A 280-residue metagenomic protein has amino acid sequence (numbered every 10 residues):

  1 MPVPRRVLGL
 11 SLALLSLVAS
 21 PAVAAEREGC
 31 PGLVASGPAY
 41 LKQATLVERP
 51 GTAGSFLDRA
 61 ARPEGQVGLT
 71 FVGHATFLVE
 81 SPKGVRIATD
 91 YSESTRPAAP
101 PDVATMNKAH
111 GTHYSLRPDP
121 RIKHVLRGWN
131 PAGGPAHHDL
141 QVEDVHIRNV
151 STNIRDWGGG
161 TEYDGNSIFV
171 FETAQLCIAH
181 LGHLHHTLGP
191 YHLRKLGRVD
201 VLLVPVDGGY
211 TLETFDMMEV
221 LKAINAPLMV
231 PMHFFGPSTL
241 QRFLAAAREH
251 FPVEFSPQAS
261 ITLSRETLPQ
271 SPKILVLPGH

Functional and structural regions predicted by a protein language model:
M1-L10: Bacterial N-terminal signal peptides that target proteins for export
G9-A19: Bacterial N-terminal signal peptides
L15-S16, T112, L193: Alpha-helical transmembrane segments and their juxtamembrane interfaces
P21-R155, L176-L181, D200-V204, P237 (+2 more regions): Metallo-beta-lactamase
P100, I224-N225: Short, structured coil segments at secondary-structure junctions
N153-I224, F235, T239-R242: Active-site-proximal loop/helix segments of hydrolase catalytic cores
M229: Residue-level signal for inorganic ion chemistry
M232: A Lys-centered signature of the CheY-like receiver
